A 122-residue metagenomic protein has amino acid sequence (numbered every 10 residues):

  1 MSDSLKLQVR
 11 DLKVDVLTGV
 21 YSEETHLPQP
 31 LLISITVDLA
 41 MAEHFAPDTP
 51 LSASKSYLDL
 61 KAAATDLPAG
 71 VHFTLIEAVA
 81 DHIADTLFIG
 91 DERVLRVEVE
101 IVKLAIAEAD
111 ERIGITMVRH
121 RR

Functional and structural regions predicted by a protein language model:
M1-R122: N-terminal, polar/charged subdomain of small-to-medium soluble alpha/beta proteins
